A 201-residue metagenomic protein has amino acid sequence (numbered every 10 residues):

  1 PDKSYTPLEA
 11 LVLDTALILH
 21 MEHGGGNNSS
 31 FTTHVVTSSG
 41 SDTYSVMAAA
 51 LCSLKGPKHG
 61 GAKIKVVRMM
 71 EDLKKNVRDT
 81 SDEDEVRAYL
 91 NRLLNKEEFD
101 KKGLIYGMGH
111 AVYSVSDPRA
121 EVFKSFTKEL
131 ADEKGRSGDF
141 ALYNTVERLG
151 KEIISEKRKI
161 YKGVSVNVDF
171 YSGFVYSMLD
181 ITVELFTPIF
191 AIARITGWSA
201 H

Functional and structural regions predicted by a protein language model:
P1-H201: Non-transmembrane, aqueous-exposed alpha-helical and coiled segments at domain scale
